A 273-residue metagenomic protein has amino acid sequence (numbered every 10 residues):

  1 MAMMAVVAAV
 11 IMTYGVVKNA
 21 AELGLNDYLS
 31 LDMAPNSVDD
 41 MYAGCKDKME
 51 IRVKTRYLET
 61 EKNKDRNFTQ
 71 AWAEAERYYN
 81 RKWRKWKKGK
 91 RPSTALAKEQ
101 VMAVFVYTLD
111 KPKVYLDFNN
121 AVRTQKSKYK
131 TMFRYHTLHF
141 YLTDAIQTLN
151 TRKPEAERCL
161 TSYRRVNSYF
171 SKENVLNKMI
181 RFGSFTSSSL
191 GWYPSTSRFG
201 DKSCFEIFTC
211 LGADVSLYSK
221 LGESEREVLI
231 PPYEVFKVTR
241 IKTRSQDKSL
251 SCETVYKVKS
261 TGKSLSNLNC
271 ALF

Functional and structural regions predicted by a protein language model:
M1-A9: Sec-dependent signal peptide recognition, specifically the positively charged N-region followed immediately by
A9-D40, G44: N-terminal signal peptide
M33, D40-C45, Q125-Y129, L142: Extracellular/lumenal glycoprotein segments
D40-R56, T60, D65-N67, A71 (+5 more regions): Functionally engaged cysteine thiol sites
T55-A213: Internal glycine-rich, Lys/Arg-flanked active-site/core loops of soluble domains
S203, I207-K220, I230-V235: Functional cores of ribonucleases/endoribonucleases
K220-F273: Compact beta-sheet-dominated globular domain cores
